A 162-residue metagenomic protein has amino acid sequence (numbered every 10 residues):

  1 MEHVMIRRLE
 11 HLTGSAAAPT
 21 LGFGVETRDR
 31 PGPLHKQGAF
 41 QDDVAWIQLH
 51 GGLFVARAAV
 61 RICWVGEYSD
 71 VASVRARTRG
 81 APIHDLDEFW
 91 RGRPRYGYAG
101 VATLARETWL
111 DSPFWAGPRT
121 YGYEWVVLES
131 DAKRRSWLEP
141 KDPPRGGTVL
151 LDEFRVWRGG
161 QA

Functional and structural regions predicted by a protein language model:
M1-Q41, Q48-G51, T108-A162: Compositionally biased, charged N-terminal/linker segments
R30, A45, D87-F89: Sparse, context-dependent recognition of short Cys/His-centered cofactor- or disulfide-binding micro-motifs
Q41-D43, G100: Short beta-strand or tight-loop elements that sit immediately N-terminal to catalytic metal-binding acidic residues
W46-Q48, A59: Short, conserved beta-strand segments within well-ordered enzyme catalytic domains that often line or immediately flank
F54-V55, A59-L138: Aromatic- and Lys/Arg-enriched surface recognition patch
